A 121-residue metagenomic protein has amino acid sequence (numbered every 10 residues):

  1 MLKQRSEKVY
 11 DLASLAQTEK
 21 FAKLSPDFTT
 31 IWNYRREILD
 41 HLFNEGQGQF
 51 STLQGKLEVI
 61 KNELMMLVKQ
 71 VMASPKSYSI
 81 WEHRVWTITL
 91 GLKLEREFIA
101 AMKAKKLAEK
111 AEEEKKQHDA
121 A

Functional and structural regions predicted by a protein language model:
M1-S79, G91: Internal amphipathic alpha-helical repeat/solenoid segments
M1-Y10, S14, L24, M102-A121: Long, highly charged low-complexity segments
E45-Q47, L94-R96, K115: Generic preference for flexible, low-structure residues
L64-K69, S74-E112, A120-A121: Long all-alpha helical scaffold domains
